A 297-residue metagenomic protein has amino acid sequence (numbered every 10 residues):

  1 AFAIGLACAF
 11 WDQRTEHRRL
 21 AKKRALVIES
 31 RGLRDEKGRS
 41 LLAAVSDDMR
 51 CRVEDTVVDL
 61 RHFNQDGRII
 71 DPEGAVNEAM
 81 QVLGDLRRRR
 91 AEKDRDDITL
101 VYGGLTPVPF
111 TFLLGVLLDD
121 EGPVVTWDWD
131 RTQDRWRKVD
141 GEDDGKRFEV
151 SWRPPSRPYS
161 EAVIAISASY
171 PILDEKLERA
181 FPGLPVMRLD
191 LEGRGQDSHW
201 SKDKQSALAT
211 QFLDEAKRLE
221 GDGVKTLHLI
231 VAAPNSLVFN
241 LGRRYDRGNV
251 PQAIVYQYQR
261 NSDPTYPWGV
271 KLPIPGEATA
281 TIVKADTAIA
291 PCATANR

Functional and structural regions predicted by a protein language model:
A1-I4: Hydrophobic alpha-helical transmembrane segments
W11-D96, P107: N-terminal topogenic membrane-targeting module
E29-L33, G103-P107, A165-Y170, V231-P234 (+1 more regions): Structural motif
L83-A91, K204-G223, L237: A short, acidic, amphipathic alpha-helical segment used as a generic capping/interface helix at domain edges
R90-D140, L237-L241, D246: Hydrophobic, ordered structural segments
G122-S151, E192-S201, Q252-T279: Long, charge-dense
G145-D214: Redox- and metal-dependent alpha/beta enzyme cores, enriched for Fe-S-associated oxidoreductases and cofactor-handling
E220-G223, A233-R297: C-terminal functional regions that serve as terminal interaction/effector modules
